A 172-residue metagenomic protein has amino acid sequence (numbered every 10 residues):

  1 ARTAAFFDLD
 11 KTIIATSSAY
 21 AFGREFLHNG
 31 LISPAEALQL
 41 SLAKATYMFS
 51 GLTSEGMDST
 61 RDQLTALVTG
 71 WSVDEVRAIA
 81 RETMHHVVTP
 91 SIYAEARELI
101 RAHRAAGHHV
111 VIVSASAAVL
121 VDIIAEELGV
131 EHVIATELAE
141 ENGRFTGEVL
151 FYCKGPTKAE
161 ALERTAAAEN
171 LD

Functional and structural regions predicted by a protein language model:
A1-L52: Active-site neighborhood of HAD-like aspartate-dependent phosphohydrolases
A1-R2, A78, H85-D172: C-terminal cap/substrate-recognition subdomain and adjoining C-terminal extension of metal-dependent phosphatase-like
I14, T65-T69, D122, E126: Amphipathic alpha-helical interaction elements
T16, Q39, S54, D58 (+3 more regions): Electropositive phosphate-/nucleotide-binding environments in soluble metabolic enzymes
A19-F22, S41-L42, D58-R61, G143-G147: Acidic/polar active-site rim loop that often engages polyanionic ligands
F22, T60-Q63, E75, L120 (+1 more regions): Hydrophobic alpha-helical segments typical of transmembrane helices and their membrane-interface/capping positions
M57-A94: Metal-dependent phosphoesterase signature
